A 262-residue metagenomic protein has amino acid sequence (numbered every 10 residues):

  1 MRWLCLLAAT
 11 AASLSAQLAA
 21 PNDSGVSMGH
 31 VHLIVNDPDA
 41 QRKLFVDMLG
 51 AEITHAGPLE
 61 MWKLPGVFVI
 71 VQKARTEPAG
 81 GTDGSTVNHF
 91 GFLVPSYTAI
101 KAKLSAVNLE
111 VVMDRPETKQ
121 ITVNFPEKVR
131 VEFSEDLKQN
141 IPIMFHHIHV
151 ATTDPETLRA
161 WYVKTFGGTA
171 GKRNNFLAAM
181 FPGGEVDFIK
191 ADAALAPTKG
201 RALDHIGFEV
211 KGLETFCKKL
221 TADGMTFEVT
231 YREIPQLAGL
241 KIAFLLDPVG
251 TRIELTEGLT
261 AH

Functional and structural regions predicted by a protein language model:
R2-S15: Bacterial N-terminal signal peptides
A8-A11, V94, N108, L137: Generic hydrophobic/packing signal
Q17-D23, K101, S105-V150, K172-R173 (+4 more regions): Vicinal oxygen chelate
L18, Q72-A79, I189-L195, V229: A short, acidic/glycine-rich surface segment
A20-N22, E77-T82, L137-Q139, A194-T198: Short, flexible, solvent-exposed loop/turn segments with mixed acidic/basic and small polar residues
D23-G25, H32-V69, A74-R75, V112-D114 (+4 more regions): Core segments of cupin and vicinal oxygen chelate
V26-N36, M61, A79-K103, K119-N124 (+4 more regions): Vicinal oxygen chelate
